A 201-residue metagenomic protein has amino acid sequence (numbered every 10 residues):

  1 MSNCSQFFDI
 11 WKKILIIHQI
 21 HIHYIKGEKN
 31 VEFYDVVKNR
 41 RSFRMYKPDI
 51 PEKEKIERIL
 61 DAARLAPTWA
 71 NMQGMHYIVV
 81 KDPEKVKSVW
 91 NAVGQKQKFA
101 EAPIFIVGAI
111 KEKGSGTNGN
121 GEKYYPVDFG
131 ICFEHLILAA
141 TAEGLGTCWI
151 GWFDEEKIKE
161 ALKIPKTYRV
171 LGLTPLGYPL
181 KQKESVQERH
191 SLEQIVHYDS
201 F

Functional and structural regions predicted by a protein language model:
F7: Cationic, low-complexity basic patches in intrinsically disordered or flexible, solvent-exposed regions
I10-N30: Short, Lys/Arg-enriched N-terminal segments with co-localized hydrophobic residues within the first ~10-30 amino acids
F33-K55, L173-F201: C-terminal helix-cap and adjacent tail motif
K55-D61, L65-C132: Glycine/small-residue-rich phosphate/adenosyl-binding loop
Q97-E101, I164-S185: A glycine-rich helix N-cap at a beta->alpha junction
G144: Structured binding elements
